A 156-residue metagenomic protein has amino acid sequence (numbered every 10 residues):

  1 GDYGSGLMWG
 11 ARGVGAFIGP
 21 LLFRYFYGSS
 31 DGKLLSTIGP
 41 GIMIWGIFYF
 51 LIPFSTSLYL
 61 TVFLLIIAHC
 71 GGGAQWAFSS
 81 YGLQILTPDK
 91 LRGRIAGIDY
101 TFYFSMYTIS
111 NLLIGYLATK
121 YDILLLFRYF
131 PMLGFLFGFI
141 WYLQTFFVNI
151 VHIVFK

Functional and structural regions predicted by a protein language model:
G1-K156: C-terminal transmembrane bundle of multi-pass solute transporters/carriers
